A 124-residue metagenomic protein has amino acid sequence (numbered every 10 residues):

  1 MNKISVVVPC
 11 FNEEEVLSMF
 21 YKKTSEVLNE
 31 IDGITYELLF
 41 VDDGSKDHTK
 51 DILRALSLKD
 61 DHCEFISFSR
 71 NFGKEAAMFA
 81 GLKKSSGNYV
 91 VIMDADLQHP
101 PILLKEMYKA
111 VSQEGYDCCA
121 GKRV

Functional and structural regions predicted by a protein language model:
M1-V124: Structured catalytic core of nucleotide-sugar glycosyltransferases
